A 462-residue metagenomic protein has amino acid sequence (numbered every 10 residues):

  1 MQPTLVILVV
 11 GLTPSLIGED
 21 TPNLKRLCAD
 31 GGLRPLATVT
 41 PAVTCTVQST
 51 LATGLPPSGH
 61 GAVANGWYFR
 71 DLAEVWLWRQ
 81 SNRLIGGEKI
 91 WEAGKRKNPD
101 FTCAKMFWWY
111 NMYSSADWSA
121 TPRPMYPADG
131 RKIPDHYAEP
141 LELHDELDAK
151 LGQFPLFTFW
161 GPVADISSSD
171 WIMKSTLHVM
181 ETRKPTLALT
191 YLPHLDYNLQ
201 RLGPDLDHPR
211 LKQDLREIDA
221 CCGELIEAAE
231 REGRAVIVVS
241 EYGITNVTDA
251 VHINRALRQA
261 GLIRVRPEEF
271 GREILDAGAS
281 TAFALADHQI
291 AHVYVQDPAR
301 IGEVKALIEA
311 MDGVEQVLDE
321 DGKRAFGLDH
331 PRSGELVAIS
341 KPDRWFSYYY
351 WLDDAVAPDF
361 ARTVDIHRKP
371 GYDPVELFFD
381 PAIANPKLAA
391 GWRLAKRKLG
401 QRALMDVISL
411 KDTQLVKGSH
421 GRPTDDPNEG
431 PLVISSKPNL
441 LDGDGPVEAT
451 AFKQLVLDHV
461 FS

Functional and structural regions predicted by a protein language model:
Q2-P14, L27, L51, G94 (+8 more regions): Beta-strand elements within well-structured catalytic alpha/beta cores of enzymes that handle phosphate/sulfate esters
L5-V9, A29-P35, V43-S49, G66-R79 (+2 more regions): Glycine-/proline-rich flexible loop or hinge segments
G11-P14, P41-A42, P57, W108-Y113 (+4 more regions): Short, solvent-exposed loop/turn segments at secondary-structure junctions
S15-G59, A104: Short, structured active-site-proximal loop/turn typified by the sulfatase FGly-forming signature C/S-X-P-X-R
E19, A37, A42-V43, W67-R83 (+3 more regions): Secreted, luminal/periplasmic, and some membrane-associated catalytic domains that remodel anionic oxygen-ester
L55-D205, S280-L285, Q289-Q296, R300-E303 (+6 more regions): His/Asp/Glu-rich, glycine-adjacent segments that coordinate divalent cations and/or stabilize oxyanion chemistry on
T121-A149, R210-A220, R255-I274: Acidic, His- and aromatic-enriched active-site or binding-groove loops in soluble protein domains that engage sugars
L415-S435: Short glycine/proline-rich, acidic loop/turn segments that cap or connect secondary-structure elements
